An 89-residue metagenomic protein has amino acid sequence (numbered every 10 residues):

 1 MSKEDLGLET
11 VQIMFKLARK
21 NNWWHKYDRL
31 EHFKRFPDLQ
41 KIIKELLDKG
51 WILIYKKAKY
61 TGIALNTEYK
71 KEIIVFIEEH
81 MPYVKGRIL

Functional and structural regions predicted by a protein language model:
M1-F15: Short alpha-helical segments that sit at the start of domains
K3-G7, W23-W24, F36: Alpha-helix N-cap/helix-initiation sites
L8-T10, L39, K70: Short amphipathic alpha-helical segments that mediate assembly, nucleic-acid/protein binding, or membrane association
K20-K34: Short acidic, hydrophobic short linear motifs in intrinsically disordered regions
F33-K49: Short amphipathic alpha-helical interaction segments
L47-K57: A short, conserved structural fragment
K59-N66: Minor-groove-contacting beta-hairpin "wing" of winged helix-turn-helix DNA-binding domains
E68-L89: Short, amphipathic alpha-helical interaction segments positioned at domain boundaries
